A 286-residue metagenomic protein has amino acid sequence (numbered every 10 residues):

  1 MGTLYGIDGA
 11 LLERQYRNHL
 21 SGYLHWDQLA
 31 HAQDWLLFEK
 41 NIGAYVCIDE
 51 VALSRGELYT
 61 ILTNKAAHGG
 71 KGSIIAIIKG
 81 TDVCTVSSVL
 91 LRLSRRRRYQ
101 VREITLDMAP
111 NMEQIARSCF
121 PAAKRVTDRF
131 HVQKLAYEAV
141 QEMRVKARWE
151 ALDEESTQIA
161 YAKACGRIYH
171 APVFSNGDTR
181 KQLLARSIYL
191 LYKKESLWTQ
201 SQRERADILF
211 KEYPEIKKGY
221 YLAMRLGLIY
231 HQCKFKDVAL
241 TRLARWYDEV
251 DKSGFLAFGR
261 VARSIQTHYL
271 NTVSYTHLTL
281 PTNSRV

Functional and structural regions predicted by a protein language model:
T3-R14: Short, basic interhelical loop/turn and adjoining N-cap of the next helix at nucleic-acid- or acidic-partner-contacting
R14-S118: RNase H-like nuclease fold core
D107, S118-L152, S156-T157: Conserved beta-strand -> loop -> alpha-helix junction used to position metal-binding or nucleic-acid-contacting
M143-L184: Metal-dependent DNA phosphodiester-chemistry modules and their immediately adjacent helices/loops in DNA-processing
V173-G254: Helix-loop elements that line ligand-binding/catalytic pockets
Q266-N271: Core structural elements
T276-T282: Conserved small/polar residues in nucleotide/adenosyl-binding loops
